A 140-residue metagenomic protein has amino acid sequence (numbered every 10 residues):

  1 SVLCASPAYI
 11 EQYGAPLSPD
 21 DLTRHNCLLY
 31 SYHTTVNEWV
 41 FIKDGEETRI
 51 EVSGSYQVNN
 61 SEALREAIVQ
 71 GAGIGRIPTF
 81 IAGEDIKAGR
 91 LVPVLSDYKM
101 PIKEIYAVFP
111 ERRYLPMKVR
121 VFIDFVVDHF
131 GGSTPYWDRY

Functional and structural regions predicted by a protein language model:
S1, Y9-I10, L64, A82: A generic structural signal for short hydrophobic patches within well-formed alpha-helices
S1-V2, P7, H25, N37-W39 (+2 more regions): Small-molecule pocket liners
A5-L28, D44: Flexible hinge/capping segments at coil-to-helix
D20, R65-E66, R120: Alpha-helical segments flanking ligand/cofactor-binding loops in enzyme cores
D21, E38-E51, D85: Ligand-binding cleft/hinge of the Venus flytrap
R49-P93, M100: Hydrophobic hinge/microswitch elements
T79, G83-A88, Y98-Y140: C-terminal effector-binding regulatory domain of bacterial HTH transcription factors
